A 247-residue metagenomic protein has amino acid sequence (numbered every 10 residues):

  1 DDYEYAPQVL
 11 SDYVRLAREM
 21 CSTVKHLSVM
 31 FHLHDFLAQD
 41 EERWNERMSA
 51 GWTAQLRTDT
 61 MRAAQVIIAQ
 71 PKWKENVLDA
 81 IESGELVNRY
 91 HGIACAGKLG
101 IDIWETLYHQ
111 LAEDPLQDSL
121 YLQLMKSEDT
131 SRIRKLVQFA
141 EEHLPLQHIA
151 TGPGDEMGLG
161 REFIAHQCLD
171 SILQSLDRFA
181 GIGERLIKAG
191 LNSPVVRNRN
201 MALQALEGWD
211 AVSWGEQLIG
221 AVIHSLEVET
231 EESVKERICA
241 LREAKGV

Functional and structural regions predicted by a protein language model:
D2-A17, L27-F31, Q39-S49, A69-E82 (+7 more regions): Amphipathic alpha-helical scaffolding segments comprising HEAT/armadillo-like alpha-solenoid repeats
R57-T58, N88-Y90, Q117-Y121, A165 (+3 more regions): Residue-level detector of extended alpha-helical repeat arrays and alpha-solenoid scaffolds
G84-E85, E113-Q117, D129, R161 (+3 more regions): Short inter-helical turns and helix N-cap capping residues of alpha-solenoid HEAT/ARM repeat scaffolds
G97, M125-K126, L173-D177, E207 (+1 more regions): Structural signature of alpha-helical solenoid repeat scaffolds
H148-G152, F163-D170: Amphipathic alpha-helical repeat scaffolds of TPR domains
H166, L173-R178, A202: Loop/turn-rich, solvent-exposed surfaces of beta-rich toroidal or solenoidal domains
L173, K188-L191, L203, E207: Generic hydrophobic alpha-helical scaffold/packing signal
N198-M201, A205-V247: Alpha-helical oligomerization segments
